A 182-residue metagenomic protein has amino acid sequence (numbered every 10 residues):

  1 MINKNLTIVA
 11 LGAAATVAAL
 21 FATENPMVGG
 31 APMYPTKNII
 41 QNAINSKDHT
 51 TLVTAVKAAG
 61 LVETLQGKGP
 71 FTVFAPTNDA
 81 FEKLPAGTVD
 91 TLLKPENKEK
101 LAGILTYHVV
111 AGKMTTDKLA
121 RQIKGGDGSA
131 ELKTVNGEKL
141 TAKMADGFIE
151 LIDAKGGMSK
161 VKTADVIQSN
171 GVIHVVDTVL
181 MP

Functional and structural regions predicted by a protein language model:
M1-V9: Bacterial N-terminal signal peptides that target proteins for export
I2, L20-F21: Cytosolic-facing loops and C-terminal tails of multi-pass membrane proteins
V9-A18: Bacterial N-terminal signal peptides
F21-P182: Mature, structured domains of secreted/extracytosolic soluble proteins
